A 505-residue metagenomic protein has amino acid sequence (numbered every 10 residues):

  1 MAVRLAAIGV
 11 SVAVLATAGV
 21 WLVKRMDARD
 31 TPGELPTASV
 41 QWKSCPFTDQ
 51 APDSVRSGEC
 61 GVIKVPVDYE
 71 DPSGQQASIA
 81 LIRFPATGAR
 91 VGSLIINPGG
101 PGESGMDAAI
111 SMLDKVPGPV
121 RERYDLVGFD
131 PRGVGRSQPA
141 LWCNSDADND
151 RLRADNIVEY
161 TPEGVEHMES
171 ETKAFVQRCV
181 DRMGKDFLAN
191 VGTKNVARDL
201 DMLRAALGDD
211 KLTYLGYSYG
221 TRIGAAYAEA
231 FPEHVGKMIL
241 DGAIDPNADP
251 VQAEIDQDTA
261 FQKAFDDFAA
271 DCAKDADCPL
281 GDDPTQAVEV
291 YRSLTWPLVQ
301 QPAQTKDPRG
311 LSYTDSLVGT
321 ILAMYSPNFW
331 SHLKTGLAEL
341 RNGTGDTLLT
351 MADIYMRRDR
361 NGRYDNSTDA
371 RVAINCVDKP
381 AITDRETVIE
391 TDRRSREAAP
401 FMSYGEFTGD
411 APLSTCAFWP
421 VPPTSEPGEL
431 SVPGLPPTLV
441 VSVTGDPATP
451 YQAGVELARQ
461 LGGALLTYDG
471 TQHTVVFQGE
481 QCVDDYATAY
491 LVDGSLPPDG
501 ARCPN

Functional and structural regions predicted by a protein language model:
M1-I8, V235, D245-P246: Long hydrophobic alpha-helical segments typical of transmembrane helices together with their membrane-interfacial
A2-V23, L200: Secretory targeting and sorting signals
A28-R29, G343: Transmembrane helix-loop junctions in multipass membrane proteins, especially transporters and channels
R29-D315, A373, K379-N505: Gly/Pro-rich cap/lid or specificity-loop segments adjacent to the active site
K274-N375: Alpha/beta-hydrolase-fold enzymes
